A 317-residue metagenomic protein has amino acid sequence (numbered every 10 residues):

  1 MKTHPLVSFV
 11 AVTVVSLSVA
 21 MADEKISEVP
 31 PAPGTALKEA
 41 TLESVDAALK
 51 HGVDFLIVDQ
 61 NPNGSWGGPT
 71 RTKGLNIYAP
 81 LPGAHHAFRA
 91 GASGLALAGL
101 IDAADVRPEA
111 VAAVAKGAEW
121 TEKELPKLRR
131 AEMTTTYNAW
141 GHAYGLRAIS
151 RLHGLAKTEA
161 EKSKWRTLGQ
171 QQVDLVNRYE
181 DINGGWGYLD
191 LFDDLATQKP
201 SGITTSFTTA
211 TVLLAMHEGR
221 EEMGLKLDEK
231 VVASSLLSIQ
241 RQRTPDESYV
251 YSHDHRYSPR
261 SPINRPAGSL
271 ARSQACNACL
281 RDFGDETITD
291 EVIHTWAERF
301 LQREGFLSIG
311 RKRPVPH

Functional and structural regions predicted by a protein language model:
K2, V19-H317: Preference for long, amphipathic alpha-helical scaffolds in soluble/luminal domains and all-alpha bundles
S8-S18: Bacterial N-terminal signal peptides
